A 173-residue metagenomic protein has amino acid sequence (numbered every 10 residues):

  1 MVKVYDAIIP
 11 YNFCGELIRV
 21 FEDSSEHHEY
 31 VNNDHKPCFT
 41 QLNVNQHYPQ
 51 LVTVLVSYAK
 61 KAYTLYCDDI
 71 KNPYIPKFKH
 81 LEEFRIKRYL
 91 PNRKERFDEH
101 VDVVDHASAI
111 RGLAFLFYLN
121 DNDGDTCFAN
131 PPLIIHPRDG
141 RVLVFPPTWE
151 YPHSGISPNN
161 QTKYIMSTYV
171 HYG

Functional and structural regions predicted by a protein language model:
M1-R85: Non-heme Fe(II)/2-oxoglutarate
E26-H28, E95, D123-F128: Substrate-binding/catalytic groove segments of enzymes that remodel or degrade extracellular structural polymers
F78, E95, A109-R111, T162: Residue-level preference for beta-strand/loop junctions
I86-P91, D105-G124, V170: Short, conserved beta-strand element in jelly-roll/cupin
R96-V104: Histidine-centered catalytic micro-motifs
R111, D121-G173: Catalytic core of Fe(II)/2-oxoglutarate
